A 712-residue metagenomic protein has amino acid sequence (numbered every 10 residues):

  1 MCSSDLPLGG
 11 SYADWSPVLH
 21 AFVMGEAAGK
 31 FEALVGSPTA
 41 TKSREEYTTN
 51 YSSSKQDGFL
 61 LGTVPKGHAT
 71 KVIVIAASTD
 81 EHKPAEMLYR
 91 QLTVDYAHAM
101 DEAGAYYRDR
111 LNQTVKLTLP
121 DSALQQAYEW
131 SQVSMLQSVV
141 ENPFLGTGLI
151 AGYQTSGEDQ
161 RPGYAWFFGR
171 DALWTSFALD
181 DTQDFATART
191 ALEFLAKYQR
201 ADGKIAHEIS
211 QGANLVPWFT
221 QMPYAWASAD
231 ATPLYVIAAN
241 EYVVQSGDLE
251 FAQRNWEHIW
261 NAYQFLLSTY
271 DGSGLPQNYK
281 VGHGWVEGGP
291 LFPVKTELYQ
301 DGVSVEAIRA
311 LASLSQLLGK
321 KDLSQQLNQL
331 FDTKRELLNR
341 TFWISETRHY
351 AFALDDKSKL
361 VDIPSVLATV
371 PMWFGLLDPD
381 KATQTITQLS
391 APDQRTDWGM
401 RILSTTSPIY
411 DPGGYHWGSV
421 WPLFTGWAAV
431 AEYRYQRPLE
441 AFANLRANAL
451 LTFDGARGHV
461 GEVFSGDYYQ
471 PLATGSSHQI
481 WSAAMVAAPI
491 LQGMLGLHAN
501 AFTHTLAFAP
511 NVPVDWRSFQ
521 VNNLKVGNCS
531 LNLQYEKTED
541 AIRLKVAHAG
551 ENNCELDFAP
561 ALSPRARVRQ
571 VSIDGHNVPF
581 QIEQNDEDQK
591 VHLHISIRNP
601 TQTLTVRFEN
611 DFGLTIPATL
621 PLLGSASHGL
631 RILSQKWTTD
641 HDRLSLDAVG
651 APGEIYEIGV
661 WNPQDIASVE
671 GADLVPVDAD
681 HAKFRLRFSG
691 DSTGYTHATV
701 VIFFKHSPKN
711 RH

Functional and structural regions predicted by a protein language model:
C2, V64-T70, H594-T605, S692-T699: Extracellular interaction modules
C2-G163, V244, L249-Q253, Y263-F265 (+6 more regions): Acidic/polar, glycine-enriched structural segments that form the non-catalytic walls/loops of the carbohydrate-binding
L6-G10, W15-D57, F464, R569-L593 (+1 more regions): Solvent-exposed beta-strand/loop surfaces of large extracellular or lumenal domains
T70, M100-A103, P162-L275, E297-V305 (+3 more regions): Aromatic-rich carbohydrate-recognition surfaces in CAZymes
L117-Y128, N142-P143, L179-L192, Y242-W260 (+4 more regions): Structural helix-adjacent loops and short alpha-helical linkers that scaffold large soluble proteins
T118-F167, T190-A227, T232, Q264-T296 (+5 more regions): Extended glycan-interaction surfaces of carbohydrate-active proteins
Q125-W166, R170-F177, D181, K636-P708: Conserved, compact domain cores that house catalytic/ligand-binding motifs in diverse enzymes and effector modules
P392-Q394, W427, A431-D678, H706-H712: Non-catalytic C-terminal accessory modules of carbohydrate-active enzymes
